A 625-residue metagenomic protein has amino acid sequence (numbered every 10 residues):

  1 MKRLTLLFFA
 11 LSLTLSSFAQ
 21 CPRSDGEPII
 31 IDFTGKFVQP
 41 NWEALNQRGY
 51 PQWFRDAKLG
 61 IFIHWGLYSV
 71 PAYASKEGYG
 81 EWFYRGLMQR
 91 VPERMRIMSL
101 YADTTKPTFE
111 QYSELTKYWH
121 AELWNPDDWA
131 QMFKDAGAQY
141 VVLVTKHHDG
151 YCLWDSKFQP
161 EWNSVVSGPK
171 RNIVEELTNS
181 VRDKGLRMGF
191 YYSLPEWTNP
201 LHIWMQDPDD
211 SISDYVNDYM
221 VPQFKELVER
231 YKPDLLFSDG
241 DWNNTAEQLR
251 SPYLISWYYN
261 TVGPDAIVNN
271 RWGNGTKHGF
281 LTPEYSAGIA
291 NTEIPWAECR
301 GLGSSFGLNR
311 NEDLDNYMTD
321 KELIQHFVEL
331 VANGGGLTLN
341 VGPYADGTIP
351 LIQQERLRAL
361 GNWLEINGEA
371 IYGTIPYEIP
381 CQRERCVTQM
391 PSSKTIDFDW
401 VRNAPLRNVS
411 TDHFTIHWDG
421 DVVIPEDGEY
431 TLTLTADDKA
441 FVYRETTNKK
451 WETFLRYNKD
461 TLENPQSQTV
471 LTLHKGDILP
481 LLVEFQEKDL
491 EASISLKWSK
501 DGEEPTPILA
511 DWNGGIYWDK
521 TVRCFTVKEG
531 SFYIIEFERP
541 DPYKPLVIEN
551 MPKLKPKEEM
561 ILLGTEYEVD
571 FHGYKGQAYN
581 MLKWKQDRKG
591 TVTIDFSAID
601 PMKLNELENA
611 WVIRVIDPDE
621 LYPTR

Functional and structural regions predicted by a protein language model:
M1-L4, F133: Positively charged n-region of N-terminal signal peptides that target proteins for export
T5-S16: Bacterial N-terminal signal peptides
L7, A19, D399-V401, P405 (+8 more regions): Intrinsic disorder/low-complexity detector
Q20-R383, Y517-R625: Mature catalytic domains of secreted/periplasmic carbohydrate-active enzymes
C381-K520: Acidic/polar, compositionally biased interaction segments
